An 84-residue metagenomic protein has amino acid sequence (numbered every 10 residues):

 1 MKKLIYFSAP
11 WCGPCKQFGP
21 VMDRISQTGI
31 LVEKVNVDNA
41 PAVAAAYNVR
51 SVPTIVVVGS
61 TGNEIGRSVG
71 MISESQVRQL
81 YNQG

Functional and structural regions predicted by a protein language model:
M1-Q27: Local sequence-structure signature of Cys/Sec-based thiol-disulfide redox active-site neighborhoods
F7, D23, G29-A42: Thiol-based oxidoreductase modules, predominantly thioredoxin-like and allied folds used for disulfide exchange
C12, V37-D38, M71: Short, surface-exposed acidic/glycine-rich loop or hinge patches that mediate macromolecular interfaces
Q17, A42, S73: Residue-level recognition of oxygen-bearing side chains
V43-Y47, L80: CheY-like receiver
Y47-V56: Structural micro-motif
V56-G84: Non-catalytic, surface beta->alpha helical segment in thiol-disulfide oxidoreductase systems
